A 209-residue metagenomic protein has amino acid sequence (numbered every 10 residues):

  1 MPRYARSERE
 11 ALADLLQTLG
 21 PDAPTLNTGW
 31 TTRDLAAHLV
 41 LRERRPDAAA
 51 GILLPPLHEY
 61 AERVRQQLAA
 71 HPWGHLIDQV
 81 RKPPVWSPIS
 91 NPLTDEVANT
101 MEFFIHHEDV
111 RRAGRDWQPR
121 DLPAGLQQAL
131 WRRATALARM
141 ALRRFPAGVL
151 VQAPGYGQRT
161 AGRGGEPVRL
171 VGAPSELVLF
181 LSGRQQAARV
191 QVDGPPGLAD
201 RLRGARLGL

Functional and structural regions predicted by a protein language model:
M1-D34: Short, extreme N-terminal leader segments that mark the start of a protein/domain
M1-Y4, T18-D22, R45-Y60, H75-L209: Structured surface interface patches that mediate subunit assembly and partner/cofactor docking
P24-G74: Glycine/small-residue-rich interface belts in oligomeric ring/scaffold proteins and their assembly partners
